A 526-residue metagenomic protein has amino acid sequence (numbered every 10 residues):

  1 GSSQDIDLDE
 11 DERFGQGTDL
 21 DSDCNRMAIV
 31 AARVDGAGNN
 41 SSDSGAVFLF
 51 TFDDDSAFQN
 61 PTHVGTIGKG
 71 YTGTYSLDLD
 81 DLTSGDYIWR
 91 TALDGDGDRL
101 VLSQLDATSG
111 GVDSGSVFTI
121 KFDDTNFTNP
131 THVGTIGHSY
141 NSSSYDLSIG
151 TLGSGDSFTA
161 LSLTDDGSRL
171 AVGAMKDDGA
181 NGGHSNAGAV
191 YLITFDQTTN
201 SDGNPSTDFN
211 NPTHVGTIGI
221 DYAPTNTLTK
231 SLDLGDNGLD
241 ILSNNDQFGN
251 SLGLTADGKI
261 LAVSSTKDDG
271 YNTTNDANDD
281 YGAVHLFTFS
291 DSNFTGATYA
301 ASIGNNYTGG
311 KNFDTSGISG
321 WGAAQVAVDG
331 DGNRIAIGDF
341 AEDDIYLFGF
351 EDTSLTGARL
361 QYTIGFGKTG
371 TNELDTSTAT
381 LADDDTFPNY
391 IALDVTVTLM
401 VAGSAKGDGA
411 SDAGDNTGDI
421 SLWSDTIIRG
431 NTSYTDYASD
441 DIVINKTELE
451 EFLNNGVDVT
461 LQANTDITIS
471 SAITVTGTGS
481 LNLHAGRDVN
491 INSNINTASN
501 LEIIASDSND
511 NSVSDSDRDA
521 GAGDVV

Functional and structural regions predicted by a protein language model:
G1-T426: Conserved beta-strand/short-helix segments that make up beta-rich extracellular adhesion/recognition modules
R13, S22, D86, Q247 (+5 more regions): Short, surface-exposed loop/turn motifs at beta-strand boundaries within globular domains
R33, D106, K176, K267 (+4 more regions): Short glycine-rich, polar/acidic loop-and-turn segments at beta strand-coil junctions
G38, N181, E450-E451, I473-T474: Surface-exposed acidic, glycine-flexible loop patches that form ligand/cofactor-binding and adhesion interfaces
G370-D375, I391, W423-V459: Extracellular/surface-exposed low-complexity segments
A402-G403, T460-Q462, I504-A505: Beta-strand-rich, repetitive solenoid scaffolds
D408, I427-I428, I442-V443, T465-I469 (+5 more regions): Extracellular beta-strand scaffolds
